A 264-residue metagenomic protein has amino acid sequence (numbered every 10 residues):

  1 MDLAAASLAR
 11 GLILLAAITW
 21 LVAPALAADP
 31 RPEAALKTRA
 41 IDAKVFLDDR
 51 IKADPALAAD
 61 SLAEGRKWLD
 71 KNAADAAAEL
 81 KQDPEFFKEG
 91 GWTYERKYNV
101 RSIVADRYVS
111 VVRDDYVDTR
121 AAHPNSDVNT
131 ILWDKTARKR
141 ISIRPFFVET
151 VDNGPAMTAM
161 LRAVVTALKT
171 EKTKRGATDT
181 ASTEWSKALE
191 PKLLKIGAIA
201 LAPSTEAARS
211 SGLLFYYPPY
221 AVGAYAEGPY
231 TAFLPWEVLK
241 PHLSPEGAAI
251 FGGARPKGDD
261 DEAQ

Functional and structural regions predicted by a protein language model:
M1, W20, M157-M160: Detector for methionine-enriched segments
M1-I13: Bacterial N-terminal signal peptides that target proteins for export
G11-V22: Bacterial N-terminal signal peptides
L26-Q264: Compositionally biased intrinsically disordered regions enriched in Thr/Gly
